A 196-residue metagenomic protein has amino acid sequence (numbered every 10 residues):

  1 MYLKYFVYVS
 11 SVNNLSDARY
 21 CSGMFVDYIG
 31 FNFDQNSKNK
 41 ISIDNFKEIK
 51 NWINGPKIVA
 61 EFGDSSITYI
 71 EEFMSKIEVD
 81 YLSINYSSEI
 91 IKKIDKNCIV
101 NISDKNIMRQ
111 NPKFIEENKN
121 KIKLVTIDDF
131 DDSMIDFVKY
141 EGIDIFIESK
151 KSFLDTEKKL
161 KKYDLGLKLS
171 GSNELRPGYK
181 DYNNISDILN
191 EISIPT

Functional and structural regions predicted by a protein language model:
M1-K93, R109-T196: Conserved N-terminal beta1-alpha1 strand-loop-helix module at the mouth
K96-N97: Leucine-rich repeat
